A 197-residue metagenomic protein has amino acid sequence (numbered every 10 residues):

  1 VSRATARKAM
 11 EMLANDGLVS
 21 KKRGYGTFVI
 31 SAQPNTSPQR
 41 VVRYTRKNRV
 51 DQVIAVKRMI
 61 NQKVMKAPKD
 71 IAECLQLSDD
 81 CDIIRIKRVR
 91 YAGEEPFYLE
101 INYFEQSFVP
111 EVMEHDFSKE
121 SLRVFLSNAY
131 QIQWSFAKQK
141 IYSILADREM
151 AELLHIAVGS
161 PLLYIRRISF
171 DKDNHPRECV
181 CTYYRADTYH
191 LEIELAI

Functional and structural regions predicted by a protein language model:
V1-V29: N-terminal helix-turn-helix
A4, T36-Q39, F117: Residues at secondary-structure transition points
A9-M12, F28, K47, E100 (+1 more regions): Residue-level recognition of specific faces of alpha-helices
F28-V42: Short, cationic-aromatic polyanion-contact patches
T45-R49, V124: Acidic/proline- and glycine-rich, intrinsically disordered low-complexity segments that serve as regulatory linkers
I54-I197: C-terminal all-alpha effector/ligand-binding and dimerization domain of prokaryotic HTH-type transcriptional repressors
